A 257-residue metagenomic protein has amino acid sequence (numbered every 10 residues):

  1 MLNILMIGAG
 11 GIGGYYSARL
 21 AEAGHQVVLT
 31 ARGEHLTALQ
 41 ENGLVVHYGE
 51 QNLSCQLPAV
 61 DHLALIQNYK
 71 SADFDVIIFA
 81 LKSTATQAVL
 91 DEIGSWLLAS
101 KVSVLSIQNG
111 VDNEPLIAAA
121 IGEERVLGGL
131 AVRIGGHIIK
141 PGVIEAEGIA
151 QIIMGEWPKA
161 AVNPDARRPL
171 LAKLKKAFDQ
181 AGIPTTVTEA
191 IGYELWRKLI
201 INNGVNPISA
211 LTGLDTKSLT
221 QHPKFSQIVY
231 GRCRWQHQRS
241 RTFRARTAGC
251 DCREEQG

Functional and structural regions predicted by a protein language model:
M1-N52: NAD(P)+-binding Rossmann beta1-loop-alpha1 motif at the extreme N-terminus of oxidoreductases
L2-N3, D75, V102, A150: Nucleotide donor/acceptor-binding cores
L5, V28, S103-L105, L127 (+2 more regions): A structural signal for isolated positions on well-ordered beta-strands in alpha/beta enzyme cores
M6, L29-R32, F79-A80, S106-I107 (+2 more regions): Active-site-adjacent beta-strand anchor residues
A31, E50, L63, Q108 (+4 more regions): Residues at the C-termini of beta-strands that transition into short coil/loop
L53-V143: Rossmann-like NAD(P)(H) cofactor-binding subdomain of soluble oxidoreductases
W96-L97, A120-R125, I138-A248: Internal alpha-helical scaffold of NAD(P)-dependent oxidoreductase catalytic cores
G249-G257: Basic, nucleic-acid-binding surfaces and adjacent catalytic neighborhoods in DNA/RNA-processing proteins
